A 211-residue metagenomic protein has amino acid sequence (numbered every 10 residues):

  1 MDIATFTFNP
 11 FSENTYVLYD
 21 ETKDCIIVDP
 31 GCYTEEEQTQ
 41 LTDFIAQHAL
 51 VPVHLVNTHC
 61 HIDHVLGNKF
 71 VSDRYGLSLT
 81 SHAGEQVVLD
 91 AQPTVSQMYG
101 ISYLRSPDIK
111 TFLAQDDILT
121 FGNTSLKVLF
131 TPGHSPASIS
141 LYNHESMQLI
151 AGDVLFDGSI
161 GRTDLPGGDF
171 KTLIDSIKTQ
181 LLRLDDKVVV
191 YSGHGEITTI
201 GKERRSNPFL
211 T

Functional and structural regions predicted by a protein language model:
M1-H48, S140-A151: Conserved beta-strand hairpin/beta-sheet module of binuclear metal-dependent hydrolase folds, prominently
F6, L18, D116-G122: Short acidic-hydrophobic surface loop/beta-edge motif
F6-T7, D108-K110, F130-P132: Short Gly/Pro-enriched turn/cap motifs at secondary-structure boundaries
Y16, T111, D116-D117, I139 (+1 more regions): Residue-level detector of beta-strand structural context in well-folded domains
I27-D29, H54-N57, V128-F130: Short catalytic-loop micro-motif centered on adjacent basic/acidic residues
C32-Y33, L50, V95, T124-T211: Metallo-beta-lactamase
Y33-T120, R205-F209: Active-site HxH/HxHxD metal-binding segment of metal-dependent hydrolases
